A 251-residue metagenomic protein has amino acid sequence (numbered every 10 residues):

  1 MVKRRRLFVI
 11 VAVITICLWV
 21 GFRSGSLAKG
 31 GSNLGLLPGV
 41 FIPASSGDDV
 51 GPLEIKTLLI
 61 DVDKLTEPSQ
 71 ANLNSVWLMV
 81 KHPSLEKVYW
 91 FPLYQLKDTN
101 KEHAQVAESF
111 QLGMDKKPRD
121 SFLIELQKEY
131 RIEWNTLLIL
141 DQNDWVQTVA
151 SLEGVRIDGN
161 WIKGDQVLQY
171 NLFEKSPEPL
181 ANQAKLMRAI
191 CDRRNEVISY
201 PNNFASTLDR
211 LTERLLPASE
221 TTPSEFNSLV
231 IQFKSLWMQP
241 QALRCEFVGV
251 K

Functional and structural regions predicted by a protein language model:
V2-K251: Non-catalytic, solvent-exposed segments at the cell envelope interface
